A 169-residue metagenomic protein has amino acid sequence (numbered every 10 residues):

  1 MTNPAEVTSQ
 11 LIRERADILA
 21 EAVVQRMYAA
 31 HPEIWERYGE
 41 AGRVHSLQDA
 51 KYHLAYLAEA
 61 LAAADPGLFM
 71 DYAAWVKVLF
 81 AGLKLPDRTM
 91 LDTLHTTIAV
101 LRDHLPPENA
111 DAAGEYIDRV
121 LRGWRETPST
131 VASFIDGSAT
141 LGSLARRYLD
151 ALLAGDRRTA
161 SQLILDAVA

Functional and structural regions predicted by a protein language model:
M1-H95, A99-A169: Core of compact, soluble alpha-helical bundle domains
